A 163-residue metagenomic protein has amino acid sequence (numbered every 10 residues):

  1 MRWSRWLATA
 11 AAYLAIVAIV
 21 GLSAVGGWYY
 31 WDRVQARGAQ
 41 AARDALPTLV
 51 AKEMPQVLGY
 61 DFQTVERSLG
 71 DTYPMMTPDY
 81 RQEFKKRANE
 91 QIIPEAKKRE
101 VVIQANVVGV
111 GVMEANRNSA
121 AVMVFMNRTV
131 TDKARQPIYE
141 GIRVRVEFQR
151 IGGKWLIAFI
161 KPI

Functional and structural regions predicted by a protein language model:
M1-Q35: Amphipathic, hydrophobic N-terminal targeting peptides for secretion and organelle import
I16, E114, F148-R150: Short, low-complexity Ser/Thr-rich regulatory SLiMs
A41-K98: Core segments of small alpha/beta cavity-forming domains
A88, V124-R128, K161: A mature extracytoplasmic/lumenal domain signature
A96-V130: Surface-exposed, charged secondary-structure patches
M126-D132, F148-G152: Beta-strand elements of well-folded, non-transmembrane domains
K133-I138: Solvent-exposed, non-transmembrane alpha-helical starts
G141-I163: Short beta-strand edge/turn micro-motifs at domain boundaries
